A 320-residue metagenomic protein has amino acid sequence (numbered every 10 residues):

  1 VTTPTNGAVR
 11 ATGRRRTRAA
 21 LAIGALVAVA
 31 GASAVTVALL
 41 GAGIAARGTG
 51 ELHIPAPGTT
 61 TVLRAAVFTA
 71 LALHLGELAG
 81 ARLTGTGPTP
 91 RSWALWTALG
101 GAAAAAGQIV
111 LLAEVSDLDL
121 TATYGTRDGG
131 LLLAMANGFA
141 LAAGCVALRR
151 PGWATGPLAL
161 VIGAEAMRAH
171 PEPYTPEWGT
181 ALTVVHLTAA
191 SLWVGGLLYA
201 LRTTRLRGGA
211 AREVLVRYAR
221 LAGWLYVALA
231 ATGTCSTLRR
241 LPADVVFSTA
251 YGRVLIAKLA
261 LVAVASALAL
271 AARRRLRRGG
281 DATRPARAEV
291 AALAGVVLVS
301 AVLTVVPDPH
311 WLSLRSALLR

Functional and structural regions predicted by a protein language model:
V1-R320: Polytopic transmembrane helical bundles with strong interfacial aromatic enrichment
